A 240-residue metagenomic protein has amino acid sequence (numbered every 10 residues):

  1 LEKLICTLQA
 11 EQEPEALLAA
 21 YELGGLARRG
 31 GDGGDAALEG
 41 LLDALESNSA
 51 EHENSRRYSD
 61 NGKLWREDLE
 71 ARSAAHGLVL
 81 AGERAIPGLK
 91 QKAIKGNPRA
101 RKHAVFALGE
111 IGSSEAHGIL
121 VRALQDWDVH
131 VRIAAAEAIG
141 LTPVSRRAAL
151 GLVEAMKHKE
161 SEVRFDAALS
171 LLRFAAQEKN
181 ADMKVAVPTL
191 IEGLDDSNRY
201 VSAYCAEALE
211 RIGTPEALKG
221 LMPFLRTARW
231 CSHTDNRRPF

Functional and structural regions predicted by a protein language model:
L1, G34-L38, I86, H117 (+3 more regions): Core helices of alpha-solenoid repeat scaffolds
K3-I5, G40-L42, G88-K90, I119-V121 (+3 more regions): Buried hydrophobic core positions in alpha-solenoid tandem helical repeats
C6, P14-D32, D43, N54-E83 (+9 more regions): Structural detector for internal amphipathic alpha-helices that build alpha-solenoid repeat scaffolds
E11-Q12, S49, E67, G96-N97 (+4 more regions): Short inter-helical turns and helix N-cap capping residues of alpha-solenoid HEAT/ARM repeat scaffolds
A206, A217-A228: Leucine-rich solenoid repeat scaffolds
